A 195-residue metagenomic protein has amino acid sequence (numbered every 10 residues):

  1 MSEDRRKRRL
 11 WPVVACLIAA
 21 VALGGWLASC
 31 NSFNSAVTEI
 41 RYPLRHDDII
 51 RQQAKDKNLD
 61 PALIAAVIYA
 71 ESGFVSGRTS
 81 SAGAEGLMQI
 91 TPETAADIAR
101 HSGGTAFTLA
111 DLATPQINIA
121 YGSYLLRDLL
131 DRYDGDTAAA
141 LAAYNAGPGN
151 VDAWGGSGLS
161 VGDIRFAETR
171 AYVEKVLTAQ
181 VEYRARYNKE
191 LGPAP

Functional and structural regions predicted by a protein language model:
M1-R9: N-terminal Lys/Arg-rich, disordered targeting/topogenic segments
L10-V13, F107: Short, structured interface segments that constitute the first stable element of a domain
P12-S29: Hydrophobic membrane-insertion alpha-helices, especially the h-region of bacterial N-terminal signal peptides
L27-P195: Catalytic glycan-binding domains that act on GlcNAc-containing polysaccharides
